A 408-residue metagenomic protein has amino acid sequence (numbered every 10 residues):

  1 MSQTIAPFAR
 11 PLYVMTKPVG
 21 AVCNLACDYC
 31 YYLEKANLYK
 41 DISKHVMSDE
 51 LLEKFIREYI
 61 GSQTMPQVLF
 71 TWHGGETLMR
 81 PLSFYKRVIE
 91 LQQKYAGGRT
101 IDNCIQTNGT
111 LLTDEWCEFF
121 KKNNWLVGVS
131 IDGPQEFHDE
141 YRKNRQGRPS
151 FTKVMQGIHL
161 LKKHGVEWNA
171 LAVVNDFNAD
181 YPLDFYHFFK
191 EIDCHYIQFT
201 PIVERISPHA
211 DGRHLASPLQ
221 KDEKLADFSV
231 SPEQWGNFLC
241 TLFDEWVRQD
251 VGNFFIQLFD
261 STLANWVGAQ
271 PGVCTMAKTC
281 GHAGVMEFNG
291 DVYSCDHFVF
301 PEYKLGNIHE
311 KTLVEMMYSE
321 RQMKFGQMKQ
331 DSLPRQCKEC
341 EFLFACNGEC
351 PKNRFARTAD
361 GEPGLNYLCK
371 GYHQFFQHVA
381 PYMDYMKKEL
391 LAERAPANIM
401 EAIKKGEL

Functional and structural regions predicted by a protein language model:
M1-E118, K122-N124: Conserved alpha-helical substructure of the radical SAM core
V14, C280-H282: Short loop/turn microsegments at loop-to-beta-strand junctions
R57, G61, M79-Q198, R205-S207: Conserved AdoMet/S-adenosylmethionine-binding subsite of the radical SAM
N144-T152, H159, K163-T275, T279 (+2 more regions): Radical SAM enzyme [4Fe-4S]-AdoMet core and its adjacent flexible, acidic and glycine-rich loops/tails across
G272-M276, A283, Q327-D331: Short Gly/Pro-enriched turn/cap motifs at secondary-structure boundaries
E287: Short, acidic, Ser/Thr-enriched surface-loop or helix-capping motifs
V299-L408: Flexible mid-to-C-terminal extensions adjoining Fe-S/redox cofactors in radical SAM and related proteins
